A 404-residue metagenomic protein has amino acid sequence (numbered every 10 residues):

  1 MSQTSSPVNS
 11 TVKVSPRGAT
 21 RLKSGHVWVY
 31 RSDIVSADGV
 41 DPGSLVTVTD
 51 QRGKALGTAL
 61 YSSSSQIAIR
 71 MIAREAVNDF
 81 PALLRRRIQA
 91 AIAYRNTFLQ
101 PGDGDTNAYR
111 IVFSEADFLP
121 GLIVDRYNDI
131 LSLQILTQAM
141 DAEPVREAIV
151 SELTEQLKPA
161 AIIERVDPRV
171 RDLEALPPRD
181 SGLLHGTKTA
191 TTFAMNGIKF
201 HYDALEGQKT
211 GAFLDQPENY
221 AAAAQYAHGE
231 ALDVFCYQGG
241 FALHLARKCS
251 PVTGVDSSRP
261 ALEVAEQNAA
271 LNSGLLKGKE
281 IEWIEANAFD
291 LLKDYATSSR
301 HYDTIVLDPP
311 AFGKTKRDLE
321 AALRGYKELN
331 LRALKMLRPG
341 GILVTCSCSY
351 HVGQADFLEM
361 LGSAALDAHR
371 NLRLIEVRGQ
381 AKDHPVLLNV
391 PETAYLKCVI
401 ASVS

Functional and structural regions predicted by a protein language model:
M1-N128, K188: Non-catalytic accessory regions of SAM-dependent methyltransferases
L56, S132, K199-F200: Short, isolated positions in well-ordered beta-strands
S64-S65, A139-M140, Q208-K209: Short, surface-exposed beta-strand-loop junctions and turns on beta-sheet-rich folds
R85-N107, S132-R179: Cysteine-centered catalytic environments shared across enzyme families
V112-D125, R146-F213, A221: Non-catalytic substrate-recognition/targeting regions of SAM-dependent transferases
S181-S404: Rossmann-like S-adenosyl-L-methionine
